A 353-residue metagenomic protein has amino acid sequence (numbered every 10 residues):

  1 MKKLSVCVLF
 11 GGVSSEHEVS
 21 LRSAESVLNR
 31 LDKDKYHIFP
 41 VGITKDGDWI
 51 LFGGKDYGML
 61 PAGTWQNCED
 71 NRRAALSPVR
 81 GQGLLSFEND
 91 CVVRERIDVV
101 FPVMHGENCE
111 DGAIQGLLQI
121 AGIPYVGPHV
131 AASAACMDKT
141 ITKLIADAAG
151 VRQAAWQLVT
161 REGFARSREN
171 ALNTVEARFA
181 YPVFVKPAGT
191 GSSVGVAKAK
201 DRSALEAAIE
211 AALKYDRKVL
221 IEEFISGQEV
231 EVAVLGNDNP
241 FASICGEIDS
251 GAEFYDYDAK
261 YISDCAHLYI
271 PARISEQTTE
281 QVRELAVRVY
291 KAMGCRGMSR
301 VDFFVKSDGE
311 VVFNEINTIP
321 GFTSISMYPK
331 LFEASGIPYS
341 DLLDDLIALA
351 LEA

Functional and structural regions predicted by a protein language model:
M1-A131, A135-M137, I141, T160-N170 (+1 more regions): ATP-binding N-terminal substructure of ATP-dependent carboxylate-amine bond-forming enzymes
K2-F10, S14-S15, L21-E25, D90 (+2 more regions): Active-site nucleotide/adenylate-binding loops and adjacent lid/helix of ATP-dependent enzymes
K2-L4, F10-V13, G150, T174 (+1 more regions): ATP-dependent carboxylate activation and anion-phosphoryl transfer catalytic cores that bind Mg-ATP to form
L4, A154, F179-Y181, V194 (+5 more regions): Change "...and in nucleic-acid phosphodiester-cleaving endonucleases..." to "...and in nucleic-acid processing enzymes
I38, P124-Y125, Q153, V183 (+1 more regions): Hydrophobic beta-strand scaffold residues
G116-Y125, D201, E206, A334-S335: A glycine- and small-aliphatic-rich helix-loop capping segment at beta-alpha/alpha-beta transitions that lines
K200-E284, V305-V312: Phosphate-binding site of ATP-dependent enzymes
